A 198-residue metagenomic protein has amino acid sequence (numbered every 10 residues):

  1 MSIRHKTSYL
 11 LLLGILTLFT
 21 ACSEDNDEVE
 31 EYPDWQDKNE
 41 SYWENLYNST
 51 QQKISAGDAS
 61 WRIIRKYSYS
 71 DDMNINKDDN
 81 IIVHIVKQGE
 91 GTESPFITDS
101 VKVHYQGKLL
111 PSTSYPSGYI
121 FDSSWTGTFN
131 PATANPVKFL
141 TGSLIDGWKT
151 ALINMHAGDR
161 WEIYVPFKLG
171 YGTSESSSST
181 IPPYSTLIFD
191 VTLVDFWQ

Functional and structural regions predicted by a protein language model:
S2-K6, C22-Q198: Cross-family detector of peptidyl-prolyl cis-trans isomerase
K6-G14: Sec-dependent N-terminal signal peptides
